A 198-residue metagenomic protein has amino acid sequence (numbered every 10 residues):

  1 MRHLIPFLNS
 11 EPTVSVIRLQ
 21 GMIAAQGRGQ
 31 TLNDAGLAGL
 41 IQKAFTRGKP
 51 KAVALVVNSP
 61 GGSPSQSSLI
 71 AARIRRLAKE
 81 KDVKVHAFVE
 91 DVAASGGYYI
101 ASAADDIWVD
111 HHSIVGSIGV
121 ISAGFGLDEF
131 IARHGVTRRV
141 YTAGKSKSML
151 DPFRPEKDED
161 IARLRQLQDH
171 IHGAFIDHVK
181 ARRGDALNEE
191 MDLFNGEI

Functional and structural regions predicted by a protein language model:
M1-D82, V92-Y99, A104-D185: Small-residue-centered hinge/linker elements
A87-A94, L193-E197: Glycine-rich beta-to-alpha transition loops that act as phosphate-gripper elements at the mouths of alpha/beta enzyme
H170, E197-I198: Short acidic alpha-helix initiation/capping motifs at coil-to-helix transition points, especially at protein N-termini
V179-E197: Short catalytic/ligand-gating loop segments at beta-alpha or beta-beta junctions within enzyme catalytic domains
